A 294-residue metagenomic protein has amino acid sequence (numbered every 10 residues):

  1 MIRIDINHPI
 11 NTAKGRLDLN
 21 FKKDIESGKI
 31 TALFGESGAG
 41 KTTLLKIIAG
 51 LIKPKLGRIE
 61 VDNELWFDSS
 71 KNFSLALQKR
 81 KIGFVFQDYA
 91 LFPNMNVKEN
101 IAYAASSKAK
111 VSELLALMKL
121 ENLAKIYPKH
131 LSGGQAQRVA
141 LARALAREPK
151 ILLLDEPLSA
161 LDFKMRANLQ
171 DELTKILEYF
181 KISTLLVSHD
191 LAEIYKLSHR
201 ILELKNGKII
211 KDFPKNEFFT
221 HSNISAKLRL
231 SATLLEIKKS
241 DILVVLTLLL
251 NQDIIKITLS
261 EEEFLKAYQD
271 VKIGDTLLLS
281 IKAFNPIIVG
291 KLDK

Functional and structural regions predicted by a protein language model:
E64-D68, K108-K125, K175: Conserved ABC ATPase "signature" region
L65-G83: ABC ATPase NBD coupling module
Y127-L131, Q135-Q137: Conserved ABC ATPase signature
L141: Hydrophobic anchor residue at the start of the ABC signature
A146-K150: A short, proline-enriched helix->beta-strand linker immediately N-terminal to the Walker B motif in ABC-type P-loop
L152-E156: Catalytic Walker B motif of ABC-type/P-loop ATPase nucleotide-binding domains
